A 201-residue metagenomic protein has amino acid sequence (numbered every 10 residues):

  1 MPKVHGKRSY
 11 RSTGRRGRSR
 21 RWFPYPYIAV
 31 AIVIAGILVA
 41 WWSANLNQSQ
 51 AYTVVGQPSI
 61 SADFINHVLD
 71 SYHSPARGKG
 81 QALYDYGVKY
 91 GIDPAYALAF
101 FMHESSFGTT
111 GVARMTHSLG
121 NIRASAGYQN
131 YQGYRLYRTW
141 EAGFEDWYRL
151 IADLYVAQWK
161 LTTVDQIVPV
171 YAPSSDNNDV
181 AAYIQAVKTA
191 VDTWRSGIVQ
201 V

Functional and structural regions predicted by a protein language model:
P2-L98, M102-V201: Catalytic cores of secreted/periplasmic lytic hydrolases that degrade extracellular macromolecules
